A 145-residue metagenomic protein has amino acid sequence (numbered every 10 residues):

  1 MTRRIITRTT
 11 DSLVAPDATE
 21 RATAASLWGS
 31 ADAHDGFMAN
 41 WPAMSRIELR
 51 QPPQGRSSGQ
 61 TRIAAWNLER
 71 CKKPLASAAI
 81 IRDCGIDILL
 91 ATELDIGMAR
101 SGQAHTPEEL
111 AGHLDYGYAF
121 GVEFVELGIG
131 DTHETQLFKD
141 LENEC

Functional and structural regions predicted by a protein language model:
M1-E144: N-terminal, active-site-proximal structural segment of metallo-dependent hydrolase catalytic domains
